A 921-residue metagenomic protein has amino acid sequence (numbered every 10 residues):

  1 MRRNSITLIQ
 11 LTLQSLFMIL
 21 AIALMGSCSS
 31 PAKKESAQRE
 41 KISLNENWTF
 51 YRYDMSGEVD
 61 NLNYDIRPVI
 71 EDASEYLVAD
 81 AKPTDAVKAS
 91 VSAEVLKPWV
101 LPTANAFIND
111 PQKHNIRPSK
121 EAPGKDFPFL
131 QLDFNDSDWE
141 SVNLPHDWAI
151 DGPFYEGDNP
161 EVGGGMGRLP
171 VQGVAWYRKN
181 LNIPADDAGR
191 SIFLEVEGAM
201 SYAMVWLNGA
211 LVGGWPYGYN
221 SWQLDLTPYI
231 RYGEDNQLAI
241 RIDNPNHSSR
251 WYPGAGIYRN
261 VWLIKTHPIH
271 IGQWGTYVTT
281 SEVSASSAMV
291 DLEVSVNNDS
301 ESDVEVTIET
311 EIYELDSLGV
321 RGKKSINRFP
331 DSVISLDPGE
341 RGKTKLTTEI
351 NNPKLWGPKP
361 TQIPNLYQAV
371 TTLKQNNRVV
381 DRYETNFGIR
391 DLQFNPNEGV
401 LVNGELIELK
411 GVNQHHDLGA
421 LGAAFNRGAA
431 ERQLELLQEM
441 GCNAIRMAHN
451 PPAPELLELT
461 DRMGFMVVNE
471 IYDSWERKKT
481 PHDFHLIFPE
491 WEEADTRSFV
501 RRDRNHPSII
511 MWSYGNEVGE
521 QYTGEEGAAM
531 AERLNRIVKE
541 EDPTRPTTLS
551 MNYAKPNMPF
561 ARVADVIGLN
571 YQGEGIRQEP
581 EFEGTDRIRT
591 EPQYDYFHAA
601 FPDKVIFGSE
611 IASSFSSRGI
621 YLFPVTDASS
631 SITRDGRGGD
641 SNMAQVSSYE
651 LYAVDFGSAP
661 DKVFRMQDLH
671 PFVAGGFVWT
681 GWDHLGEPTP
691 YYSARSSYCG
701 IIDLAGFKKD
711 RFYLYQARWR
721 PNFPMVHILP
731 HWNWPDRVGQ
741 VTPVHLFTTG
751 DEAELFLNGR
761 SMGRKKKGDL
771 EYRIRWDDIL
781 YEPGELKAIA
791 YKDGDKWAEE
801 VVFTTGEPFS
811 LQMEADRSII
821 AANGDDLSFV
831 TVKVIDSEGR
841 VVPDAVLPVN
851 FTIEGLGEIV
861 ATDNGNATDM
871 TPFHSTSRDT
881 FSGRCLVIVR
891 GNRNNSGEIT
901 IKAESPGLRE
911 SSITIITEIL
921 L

Functional and structural regions predicted by a protein language model:
A32-E195, S248, G254-I257, W682 (+1 more regions): Extended carbohydrate-recognition surfaces in non-catalytic/accessory domains of CAZymes and lectin-like proteins
Y53-M55, P98-K125, D147, D151 (+9 more regions): Accessory beta-strand-rich segments of carbohydrate-active enzymes
T84, K88-S92, L96-K97, F129 (+10 more regions): Active-site-adjacent substrate/metal-binding segments within catalytic domains of carbohydrate-active enzymes
R231-G233, E293-N395, W776-G784, K792 (+2 more regions): Extended acidic/polar, glycine-enriched regions that form or flank non-catalytic beta-rich accessory modules
L292-V296, V370-T372, V744-F747, I789-A790 (+3 more regions): Beta-strand-rich structural segments
V304-E309, R321-K323, K359-Q368, V741 (+5 more regions): Short flexible loop/turn segments that cap and initiate beta-strands
F394, A717-P743, W797, F803-F829 (+4 more regions): Short S/T/G/P-enriched beta-strand
L434-L437, A444-P735: Substrate-binding/catalytic cleft of secreted carbohydrate-active enzymes, primarily glycoside hydrolases
